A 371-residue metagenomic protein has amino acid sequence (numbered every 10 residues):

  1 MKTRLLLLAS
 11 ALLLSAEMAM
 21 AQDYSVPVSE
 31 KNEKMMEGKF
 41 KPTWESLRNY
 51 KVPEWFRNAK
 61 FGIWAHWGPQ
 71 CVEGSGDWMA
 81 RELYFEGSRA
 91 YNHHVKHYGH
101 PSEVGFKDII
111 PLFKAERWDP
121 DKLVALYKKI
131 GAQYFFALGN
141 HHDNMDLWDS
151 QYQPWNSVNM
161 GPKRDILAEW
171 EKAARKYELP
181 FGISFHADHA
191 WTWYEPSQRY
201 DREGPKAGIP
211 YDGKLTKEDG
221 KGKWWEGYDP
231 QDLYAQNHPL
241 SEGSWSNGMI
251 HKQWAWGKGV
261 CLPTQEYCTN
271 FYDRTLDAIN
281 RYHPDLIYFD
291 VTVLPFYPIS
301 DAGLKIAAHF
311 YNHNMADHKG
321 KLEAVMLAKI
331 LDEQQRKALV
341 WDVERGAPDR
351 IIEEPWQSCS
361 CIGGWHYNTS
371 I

Functional and structural regions predicted by a protein language model:
M1-L7: Bacterial N-terminal signal peptides that target proteins for export
L7-E17: Bacterial N-terminal signal peptides
Q22-I371: Mature catalytic domains of secreted/periplasmic carbohydrate-active enzymes
